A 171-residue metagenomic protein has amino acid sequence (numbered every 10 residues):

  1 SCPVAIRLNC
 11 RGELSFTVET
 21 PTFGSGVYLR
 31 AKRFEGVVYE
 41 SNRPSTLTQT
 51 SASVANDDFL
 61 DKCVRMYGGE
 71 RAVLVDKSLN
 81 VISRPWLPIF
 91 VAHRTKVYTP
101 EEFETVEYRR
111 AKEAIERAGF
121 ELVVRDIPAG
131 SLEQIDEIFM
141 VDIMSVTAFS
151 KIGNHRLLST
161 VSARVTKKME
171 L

Functional and structural regions predicted by a protein language model:
C2-A5: Ordered, amphipathic secondary-structure segments that act as subunit-interaction surfaces in large macromolecular
N9-L171: Helix-start/capping segments and mature chain N-termini
